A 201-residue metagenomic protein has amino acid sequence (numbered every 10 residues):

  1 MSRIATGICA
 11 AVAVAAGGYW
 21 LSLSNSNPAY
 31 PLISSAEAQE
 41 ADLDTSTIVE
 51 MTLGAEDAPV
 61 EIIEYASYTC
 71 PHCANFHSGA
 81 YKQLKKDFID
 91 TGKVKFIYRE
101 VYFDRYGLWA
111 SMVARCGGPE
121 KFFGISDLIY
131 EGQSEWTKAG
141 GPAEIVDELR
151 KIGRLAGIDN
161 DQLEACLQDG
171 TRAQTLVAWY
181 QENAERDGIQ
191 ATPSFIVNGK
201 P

Functional and structural regions predicted by a protein language model:
S2-D104, V177, Q181, R186: Extracytoplasmic thiol/disulfide redox context detector
Y102-T192, I196-P201: Cysteine-centric redox/oxidoreductase cores and disulfide-bonded domains
